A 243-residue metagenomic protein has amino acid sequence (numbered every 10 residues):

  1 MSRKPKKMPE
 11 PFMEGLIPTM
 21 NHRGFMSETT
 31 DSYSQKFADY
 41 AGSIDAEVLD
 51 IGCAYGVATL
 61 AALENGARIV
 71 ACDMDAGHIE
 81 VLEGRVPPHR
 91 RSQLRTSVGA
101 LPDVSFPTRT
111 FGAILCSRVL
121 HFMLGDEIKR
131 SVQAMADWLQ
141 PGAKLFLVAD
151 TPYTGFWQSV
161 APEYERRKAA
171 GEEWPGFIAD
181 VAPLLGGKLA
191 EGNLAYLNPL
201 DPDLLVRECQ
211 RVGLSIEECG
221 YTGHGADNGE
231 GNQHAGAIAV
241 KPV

Functional and structural regions predicted by a protein language model:
M1-A46: Conserved class I S-adenosyl-L-methionine
G52-A54: Class I SAM-dependent methyltransferase "Motif I" SAM/SAH-binding loop
V57, A61-D103: Class I SAM-dependent methyltransferase SAM/SAH-binding core
L115: A conserved beta-strand element that flanks and buttresses the S-adenosyl-L-methionine
M123, L189-P202: Acceptor-substrate binding/catalytic loop of class I
K129-P141: A short glycine-rich, Lys/Arg-flanked "PGG" loop and its adjoining helix->strand segment in the class I
F146-P175: Conserved class I S-adenosyl-L-methionine
S215-G225: Conserved S-adenosyl-L-methionine
